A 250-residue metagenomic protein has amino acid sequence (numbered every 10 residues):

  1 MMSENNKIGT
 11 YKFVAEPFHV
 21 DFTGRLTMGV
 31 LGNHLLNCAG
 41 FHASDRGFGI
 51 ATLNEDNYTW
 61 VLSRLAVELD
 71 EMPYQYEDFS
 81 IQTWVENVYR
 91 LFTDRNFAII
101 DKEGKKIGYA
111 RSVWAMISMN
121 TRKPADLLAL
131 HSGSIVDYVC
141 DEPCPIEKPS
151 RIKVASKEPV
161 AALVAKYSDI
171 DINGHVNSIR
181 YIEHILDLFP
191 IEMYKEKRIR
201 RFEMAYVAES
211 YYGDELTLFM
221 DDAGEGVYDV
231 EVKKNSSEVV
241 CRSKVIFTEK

Functional and structural regions predicted by a protein language model:
M2-L62, I107-R111, S118-R198: Hot-dog-fold acyl-thioester-processing enzymes
M2-Y11, A66-S150, Y206, S210-Y212 (+1 more regions): HotDog/MaoC-like acyl-thioester-processing domains
S63, T93, R200: Exposed loop/turn and edge beta-strand positions of beta-sandwich/beta-sheet ligand-binding modules
E77-D78, A155-P159, D214-E215: Short coil-to-beta-strand transition motifs
A161-V245: Acidic/His-leaning functional-site neighborhoods
